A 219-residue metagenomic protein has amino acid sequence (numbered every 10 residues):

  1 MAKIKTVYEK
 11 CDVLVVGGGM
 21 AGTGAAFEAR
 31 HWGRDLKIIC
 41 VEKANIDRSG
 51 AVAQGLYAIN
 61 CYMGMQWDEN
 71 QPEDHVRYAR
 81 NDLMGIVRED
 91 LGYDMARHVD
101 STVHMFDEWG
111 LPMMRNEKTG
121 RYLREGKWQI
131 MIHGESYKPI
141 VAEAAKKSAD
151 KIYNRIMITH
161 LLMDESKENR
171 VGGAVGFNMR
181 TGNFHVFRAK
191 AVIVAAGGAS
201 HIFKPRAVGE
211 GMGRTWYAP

Functional and structural regions predicted by a protein language model:
M1-V13, M20: Generic start-of-chain signal for non-secretory N-termini
I4-K5, L36-K37, E42-G172, F177-N183 (+3 more regions): Conserved N-terminal/central alpha/beta ligand/cofactor-binding core
Y8-C11, T181-A191: Core beta-strand elements of the Rossmann-like FAD/NAD(P) dinucleotide-binding domain in flavoenzyme oxidoreductases
V13-C40: N-terminal Rossmann-like FAD-binding beta1-loop-alpha1 element of flavoenzymes
A21, H98, Y137, M212-T215: Residue-level preference for nonpolar/small residues embedded in alpha-helices
A26, V103, W216-Y217: Generic hydrophobic/aromatic pocket-lining and core-packing "Φ" positions
A191-P219: Glycine-rich loop(s) and the adjacent beta-strand/alpha-helix scaffold that form part
